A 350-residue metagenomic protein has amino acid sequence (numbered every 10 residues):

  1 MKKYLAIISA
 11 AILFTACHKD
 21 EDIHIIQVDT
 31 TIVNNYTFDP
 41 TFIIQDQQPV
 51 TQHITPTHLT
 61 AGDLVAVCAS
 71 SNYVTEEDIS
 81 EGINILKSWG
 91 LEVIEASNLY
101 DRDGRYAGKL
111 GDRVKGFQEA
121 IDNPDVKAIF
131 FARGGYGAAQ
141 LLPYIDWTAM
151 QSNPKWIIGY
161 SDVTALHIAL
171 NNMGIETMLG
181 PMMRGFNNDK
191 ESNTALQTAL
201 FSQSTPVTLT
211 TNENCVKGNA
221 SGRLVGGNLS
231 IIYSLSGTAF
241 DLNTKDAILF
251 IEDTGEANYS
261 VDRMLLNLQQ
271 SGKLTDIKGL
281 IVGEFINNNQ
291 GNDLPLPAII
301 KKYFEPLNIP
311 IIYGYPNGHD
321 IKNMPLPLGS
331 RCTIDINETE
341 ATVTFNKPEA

Functional and structural regions predicted by a protein language model:
L13-A16: C-terminal motif of bacterial Sec signal peptides marking the signal peptidase cleavage site
H18-D20: Bacterial signal peptide processing site
N34-D125: ATP/NTP phosphate-donor binding region
G134-S152, P295: Short Gly/Thr/Asp-enriched flexible loops that form oxyanion-binding sites at enzyme active sites
W147-A169, E176-M182, P310: Short, acidic/small-residue loops that bind anionic groups at enzyme active sites
I175-G237: Conserved anion/nucleotide-ligand pocket segment
N243-L296: Internal helical hairpin/lid segments
N287-A350: ATP/nucleoside-binding phosphotransfer catalytic cores, i.e., glycine-rich phosphate-binding loops
